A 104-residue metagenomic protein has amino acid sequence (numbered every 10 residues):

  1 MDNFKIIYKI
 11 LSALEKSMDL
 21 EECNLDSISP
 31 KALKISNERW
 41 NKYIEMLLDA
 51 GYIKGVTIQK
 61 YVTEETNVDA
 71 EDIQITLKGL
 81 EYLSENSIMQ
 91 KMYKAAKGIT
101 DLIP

Functional and structural regions predicted by a protein language model:
M1-S17: Short alpha-helical segments that sit at the start of domains
L14-S17, L47, G51, L83-N86: Generic structural signal for hydrophobic core residues of well-folded globular domains
E21-S27, I58-Q59: Short acidic alpha-helical/loop segments enriched in Asp/Glu that coordinate divalent cations
N24-E38: Short helix-coil junctions and helix-kink-helix linkers
N41-E45: Short, hydrophobic-biased segments on the C-terminal half of alpha helices that form "recognition helices"
L48-Y61: A short, conserved structural fragment
V62-G98: Short, amphipathic alpha-helical interaction segments positioned at domain boundaries
T100-L102: Beta-strand-dominated extracellular/periplasmic modules and repeats in secreted or surface-exposed proteins
